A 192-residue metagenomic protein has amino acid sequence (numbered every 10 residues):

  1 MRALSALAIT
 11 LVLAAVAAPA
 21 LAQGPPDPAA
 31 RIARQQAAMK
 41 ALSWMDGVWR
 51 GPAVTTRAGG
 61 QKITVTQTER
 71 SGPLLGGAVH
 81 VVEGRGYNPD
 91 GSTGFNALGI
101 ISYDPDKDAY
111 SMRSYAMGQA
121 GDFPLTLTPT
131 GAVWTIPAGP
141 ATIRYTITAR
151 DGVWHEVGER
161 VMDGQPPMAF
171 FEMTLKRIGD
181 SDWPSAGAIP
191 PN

Functional and structural regions predicted by a protein language model:
M1-A8: Bacterial N-terminal signal peptides that target proteins for export
I9-T10, A20: Cleavable N-terminal signal peptides
A22-N192: Hydrophobic small-molecule pocket/channel-lining residues, especially in calycin-type beta-barrels
